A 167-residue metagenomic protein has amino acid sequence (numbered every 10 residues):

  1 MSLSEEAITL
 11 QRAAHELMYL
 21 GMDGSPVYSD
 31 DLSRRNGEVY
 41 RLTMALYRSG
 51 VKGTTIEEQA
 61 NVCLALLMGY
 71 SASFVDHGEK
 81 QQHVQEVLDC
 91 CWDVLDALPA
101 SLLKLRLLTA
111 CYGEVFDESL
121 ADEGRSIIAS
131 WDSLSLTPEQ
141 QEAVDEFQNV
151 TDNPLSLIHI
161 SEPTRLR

Functional and structural regions predicted by a protein language model:
L3-V27, K52-F74, P99-E114, E142-D145: Amphipathic alpha-helical repeat scaffolds of TPR domains
S29-M44, H77-L88, E118-E123: Helix-turn-helix repeat elements of alpha-solenoid scaffolds
M44, L88, W92, R125-D132 (+1 more regions): Residue-level detector of alpha-helical secondary structure
M44-E57, C91-S101, W131-P138: Flexible helix-coil transition and linker loops at the boundaries of alpha-helical arrays
G69-F74, E114-D122, V150-L157: Alpha-helical linker/edge segments of TPR/alpha-solenoid repeat scaffolds and analogous pre-/post-domain helices
E79-K80, L105, A121-L134: Short, highly charged low-complexity linear segments
L155-L166: Residue-level detector of conserved catalytic or cofactor/ligand-binding positions in enzyme active sites
